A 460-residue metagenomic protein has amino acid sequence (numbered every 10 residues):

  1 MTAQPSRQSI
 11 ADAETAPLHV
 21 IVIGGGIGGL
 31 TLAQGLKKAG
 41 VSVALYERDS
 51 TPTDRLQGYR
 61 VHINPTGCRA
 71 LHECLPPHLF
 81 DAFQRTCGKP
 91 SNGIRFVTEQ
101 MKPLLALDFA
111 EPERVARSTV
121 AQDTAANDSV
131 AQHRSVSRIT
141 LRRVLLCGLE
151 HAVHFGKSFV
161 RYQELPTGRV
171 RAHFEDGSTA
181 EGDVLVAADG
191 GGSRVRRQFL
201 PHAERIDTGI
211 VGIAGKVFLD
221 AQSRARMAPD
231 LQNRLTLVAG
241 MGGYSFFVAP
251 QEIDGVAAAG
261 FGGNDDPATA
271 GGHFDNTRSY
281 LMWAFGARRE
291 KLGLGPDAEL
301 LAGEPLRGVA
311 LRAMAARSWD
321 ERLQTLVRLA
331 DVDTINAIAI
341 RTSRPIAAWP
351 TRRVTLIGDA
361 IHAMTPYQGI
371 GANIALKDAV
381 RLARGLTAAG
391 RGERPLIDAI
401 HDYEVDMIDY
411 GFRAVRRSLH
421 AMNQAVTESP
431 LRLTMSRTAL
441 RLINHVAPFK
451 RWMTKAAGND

Functional and structural regions predicted by a protein language model:
T2-L18, D81-R85, G93-I94, E99-L105 (+5 more regions): C-terminal helical "tail/cap" subdomain of flavin- and related membrane-associated enzymes
T2-V20, N64-F218, G293, G308: Conserved N-terminal helical subregion
P17, G40, R169, R278-Y280 (+1 more regions): A general structural motif
V22-S42, Y46-D49, V186-A187, V309-A310 (+2 more regions): Conserved mid-domain beta->alpha element of the FAD-binding
I27-G28, S50-T51, C68-R69, V160 (+4 more regions): Short, solvent-exposed loop/turn segments at secondary-structure junctions
S50-A70: Conserved N-terminal glycine-rich FAD pyrophosphate-binding loop of Rossmann-like flavoproteins
R55-Y59, A298, Y367-I370: Short, solvent-exposed loop/turn segments at secondary-structure boundaries
K102-S137, A214-D331: Conserved FAD/dinucleotide-binding core of flavoprotein oxidoreductases
